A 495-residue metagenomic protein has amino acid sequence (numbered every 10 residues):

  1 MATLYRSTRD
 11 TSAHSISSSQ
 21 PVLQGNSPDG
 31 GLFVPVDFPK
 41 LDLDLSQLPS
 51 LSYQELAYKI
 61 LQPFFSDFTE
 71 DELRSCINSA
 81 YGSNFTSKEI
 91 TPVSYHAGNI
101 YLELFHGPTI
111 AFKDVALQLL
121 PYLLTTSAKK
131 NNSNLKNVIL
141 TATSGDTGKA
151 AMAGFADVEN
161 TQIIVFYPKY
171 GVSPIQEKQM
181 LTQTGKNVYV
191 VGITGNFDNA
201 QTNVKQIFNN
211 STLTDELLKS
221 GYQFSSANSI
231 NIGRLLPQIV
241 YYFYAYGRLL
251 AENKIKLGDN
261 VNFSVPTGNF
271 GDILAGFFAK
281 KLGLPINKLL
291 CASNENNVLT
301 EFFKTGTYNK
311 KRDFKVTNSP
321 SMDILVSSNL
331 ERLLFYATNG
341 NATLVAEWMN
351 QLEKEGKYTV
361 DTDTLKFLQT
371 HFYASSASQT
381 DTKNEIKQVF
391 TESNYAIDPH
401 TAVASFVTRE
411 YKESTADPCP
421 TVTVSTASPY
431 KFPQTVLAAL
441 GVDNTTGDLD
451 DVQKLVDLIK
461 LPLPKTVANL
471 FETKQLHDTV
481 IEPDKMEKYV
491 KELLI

Functional and structural regions predicted by a protein language model:
M1-I495: PLP-dependent amino-acid enzyme catalytic core
